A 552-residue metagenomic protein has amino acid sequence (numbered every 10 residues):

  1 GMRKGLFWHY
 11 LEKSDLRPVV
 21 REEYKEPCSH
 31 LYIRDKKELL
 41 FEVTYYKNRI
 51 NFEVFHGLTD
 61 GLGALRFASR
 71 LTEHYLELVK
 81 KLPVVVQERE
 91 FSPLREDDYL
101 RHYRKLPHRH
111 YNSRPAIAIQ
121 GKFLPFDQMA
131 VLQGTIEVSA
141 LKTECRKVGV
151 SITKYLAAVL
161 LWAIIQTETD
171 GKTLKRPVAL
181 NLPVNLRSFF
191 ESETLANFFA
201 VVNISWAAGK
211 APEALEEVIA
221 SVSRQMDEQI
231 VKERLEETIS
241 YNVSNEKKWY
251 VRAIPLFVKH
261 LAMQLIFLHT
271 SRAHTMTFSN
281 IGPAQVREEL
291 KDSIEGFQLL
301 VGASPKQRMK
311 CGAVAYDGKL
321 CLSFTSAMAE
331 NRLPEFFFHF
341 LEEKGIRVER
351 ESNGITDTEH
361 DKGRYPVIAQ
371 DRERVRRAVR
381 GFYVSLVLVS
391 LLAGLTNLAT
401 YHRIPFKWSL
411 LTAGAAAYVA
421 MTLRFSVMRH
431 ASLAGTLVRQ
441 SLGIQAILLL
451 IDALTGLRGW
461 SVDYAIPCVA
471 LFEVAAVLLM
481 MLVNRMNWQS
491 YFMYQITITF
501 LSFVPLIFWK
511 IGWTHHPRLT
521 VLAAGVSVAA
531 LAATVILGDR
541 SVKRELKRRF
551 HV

Functional and structural regions predicted by a protein language model:
G1-L16, V85-I136, L182: Short amphipathic alpha-helices and their capping loops
G1-L94, K142-R146, T153-R176, I281-G354: Non-catalytic N-terminal regions of enzymes
R3-E23, E38-L40, K122-Q133, E191-M226 (+1 more regions): Acyl/amide activation-and-transfer machinery of modular secondary-metabolite enzymes
V131, F198-G282, E289: Helical lid/core segments from catalytic subdomains that handle acyl or acyl-like groups
A158, L437-G443, F492-F503: Central hydrophobic cores of alpha-helical transmembrane segments in multi-pass integral membrane proteins
N353-G414, R548, V552: N-terminal topogenic module of multi-pass integral membrane proteins
L392-T412, R429-A434, L450-V469, M486 (+2 more regions): Membrane-helix interface and helix-disruption motif detector
L471-M493, S502-G512, T534-R540: Alpha-helical transmembrane segments in multipass membrane proteins, preferentially the mid-helix core
